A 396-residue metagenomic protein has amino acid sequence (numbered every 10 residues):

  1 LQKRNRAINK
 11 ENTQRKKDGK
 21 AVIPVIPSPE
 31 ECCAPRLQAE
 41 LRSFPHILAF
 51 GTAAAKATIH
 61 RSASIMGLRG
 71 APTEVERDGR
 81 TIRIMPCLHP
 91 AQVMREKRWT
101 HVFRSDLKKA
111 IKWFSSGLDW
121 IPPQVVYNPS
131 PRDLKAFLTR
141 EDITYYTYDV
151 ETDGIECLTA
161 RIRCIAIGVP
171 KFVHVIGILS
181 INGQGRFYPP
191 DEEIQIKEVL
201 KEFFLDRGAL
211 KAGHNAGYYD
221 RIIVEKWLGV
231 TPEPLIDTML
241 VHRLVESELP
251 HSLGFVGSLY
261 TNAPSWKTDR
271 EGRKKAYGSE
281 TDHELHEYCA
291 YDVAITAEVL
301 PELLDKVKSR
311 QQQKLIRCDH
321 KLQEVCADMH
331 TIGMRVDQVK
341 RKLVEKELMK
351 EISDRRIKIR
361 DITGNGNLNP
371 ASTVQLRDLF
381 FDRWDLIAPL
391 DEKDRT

Functional and structural regions predicted by a protein language model:
L1-L118: A polyanion-binding, active-site-adjacent surface
I23-E31, P122-P129, Q184-E193: Short, flexible loop segments at the rims of nucleotide/cofactor-binding pockets, characterized by
A34-Q38, K135-L138, L200-K201: Short hydrophobic/charged patches on amphipathic alpha-helices used for structural packing and interfaces
P45-G51, T147, G208-G217: Acidic beta-strand-to-loop metal/phosphate-binding motif
I59-A71, I84, L88-M94, G168-P170 (+3 more regions): Metal-dependent phosphoesterase core characteristic of DEDDh/y 3'-5' exonuclease domains
M85, Y145, L210-K211, E233: Hydrophobic "anchor" residues on beta-strands that sit immediately upstream of conserved functional sites
K109-R186, Y218, E248, Y260 (+1 more regions): Conserved "right-hand" nucleotidyltransferase catalytic core of DNA-directed polymerases
P170-K211: Nucleic-acid-processing active sites and adjacent nucleic-acid-binding tracks, predominantly divalent metal-dependent
